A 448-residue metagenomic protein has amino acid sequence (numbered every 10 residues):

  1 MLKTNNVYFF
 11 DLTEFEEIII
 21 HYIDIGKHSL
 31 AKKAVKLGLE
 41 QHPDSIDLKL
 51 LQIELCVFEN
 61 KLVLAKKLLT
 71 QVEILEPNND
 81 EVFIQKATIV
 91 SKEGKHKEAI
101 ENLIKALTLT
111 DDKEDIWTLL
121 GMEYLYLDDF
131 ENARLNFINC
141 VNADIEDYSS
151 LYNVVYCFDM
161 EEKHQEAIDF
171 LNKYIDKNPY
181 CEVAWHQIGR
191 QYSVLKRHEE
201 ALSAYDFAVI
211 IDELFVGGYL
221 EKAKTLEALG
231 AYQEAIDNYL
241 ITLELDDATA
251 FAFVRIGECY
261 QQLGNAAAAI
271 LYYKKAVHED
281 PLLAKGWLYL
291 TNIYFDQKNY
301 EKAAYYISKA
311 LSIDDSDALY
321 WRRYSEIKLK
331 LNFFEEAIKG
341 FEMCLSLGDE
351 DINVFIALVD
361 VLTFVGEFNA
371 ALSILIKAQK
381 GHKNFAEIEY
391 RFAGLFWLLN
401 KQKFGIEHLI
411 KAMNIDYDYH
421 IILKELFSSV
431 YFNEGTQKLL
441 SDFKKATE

Functional and structural regions predicted by a protein language model:
D24, F58, K92-E93, Y126 (+9 more regions): Register position in tetratricopeptide repeats
Q41, I74-E76, L109-T110, A143-D144 (+8 more regions): Structural marker of alpha-solenoid helical repeat scaffolds
